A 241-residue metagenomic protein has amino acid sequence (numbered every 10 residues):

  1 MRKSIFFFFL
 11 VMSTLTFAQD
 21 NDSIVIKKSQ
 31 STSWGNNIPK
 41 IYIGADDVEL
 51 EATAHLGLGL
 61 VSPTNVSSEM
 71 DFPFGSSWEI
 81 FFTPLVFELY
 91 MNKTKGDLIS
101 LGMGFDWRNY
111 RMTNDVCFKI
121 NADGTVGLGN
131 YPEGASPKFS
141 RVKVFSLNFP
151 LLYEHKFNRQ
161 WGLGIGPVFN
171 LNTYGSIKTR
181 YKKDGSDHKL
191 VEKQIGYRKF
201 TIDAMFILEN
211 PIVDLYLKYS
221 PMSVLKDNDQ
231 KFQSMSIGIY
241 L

Functional and structural regions predicted by a protein language model:
M1-G44: Cleavable N-terminal export/targeting peptides
N36, I41-I43, L56, I80-L89 (+5 more regions): Residues on the lipid-exposed face of transmembrane beta-strands in outer-membrane beta-barrel proteins
I41-A52, F87-L98, F157-Q160: Short loop/turn motifs that connect adjacent beta-strands in outer-membrane beta-barrel proteins
V48-A52, F74-F82, D97, K143-L147 (+3 more regions): Residues that define the transmembrane beta-barrel architecture of outer-membrane proteins
L58-T64, F105-R111, F169-T173, I212-D214 (+1 more regions): Transmembrane beta-strands of outer-membrane beta-barrel pores
P63, H188-L241: Predominantly the C-terminal beta-signal and adjacent terminal strand-loop region of outer-membrane beta-barrel
T64-G75, Y110-K143, N172-K183, H188-M205: Extracellular/periplasm-exposed beta-strand and loop segments of Gram-negative cell-envelope proteins, dominated by
N92-T94, Q160-L163, P211-L217: Repeated loop/turn-to-beta-strand initiation elements of outer-membrane beta-barrel proteins
